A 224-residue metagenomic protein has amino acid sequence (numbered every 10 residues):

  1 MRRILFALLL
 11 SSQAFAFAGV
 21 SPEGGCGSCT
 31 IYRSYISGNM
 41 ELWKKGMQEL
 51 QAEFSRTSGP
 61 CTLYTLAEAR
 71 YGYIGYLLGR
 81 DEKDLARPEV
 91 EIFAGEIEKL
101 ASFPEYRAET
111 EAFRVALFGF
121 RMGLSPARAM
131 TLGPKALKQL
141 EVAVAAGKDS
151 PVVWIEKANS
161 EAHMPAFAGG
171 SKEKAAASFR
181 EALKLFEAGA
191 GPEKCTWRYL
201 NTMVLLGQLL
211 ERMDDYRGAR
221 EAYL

Functional and structural regions predicted by a protein language model:
I4-S12: Sec-dependent N-terminal signal peptides
A14-V20: Boundary at the C-terminal end of the N-terminal hydrophobic targeting segment
V20-R33, R56-G79, E105-L124, D149-P165 (+1 more regions): Amphipathic alpha-helical repeat scaffolds of TPR domains
W43, L50, V90, A94-I97 (+4 more regions): Hydrophobic/aromatic packing residues within the alpha-helices of TPR/SEL1-like helical repeat arrays
Q51-T65, E96-T110, E141-S150, L183-T196: Flexible helix-coil transition and linker loops at the boundaries of alpha-helical arrays
P126-G189: Extended amphipathic alpha-helical interaction segments
